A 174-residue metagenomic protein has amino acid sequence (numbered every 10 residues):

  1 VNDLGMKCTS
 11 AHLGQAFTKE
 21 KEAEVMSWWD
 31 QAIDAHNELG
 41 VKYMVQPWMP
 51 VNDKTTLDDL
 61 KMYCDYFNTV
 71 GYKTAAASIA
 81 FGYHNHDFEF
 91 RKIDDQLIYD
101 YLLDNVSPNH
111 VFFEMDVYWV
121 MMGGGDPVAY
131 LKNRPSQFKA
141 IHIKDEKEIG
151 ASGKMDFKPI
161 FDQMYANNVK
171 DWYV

Functional and structural regions predicted by a protein language model:
N2, N37, Y165-A166: Non-catalytic positions within long, well-ordered alpha-helices that form the structural scaffold/packing of enzyme
M6, V41, F138, V169-K170: A structural motif
K7, T18-F113: Active-site acidic/histidine proton-transfer and metal-coordination neighborhood in alpha/beta enzyme cores
T9-A11, M44, F113, I141 (+1 more regions): Hydrophobic residues within beta-strands of alpha/beta enzymes
H12, Y83-H84, W119, D171-Y173: Tryptophan-centric aromatic hotspots in well-structured domains and transmembrane helices
G14, P47, K144: Conserved residues at the C-terminal ends of beta-strands
T74-F161: Acidic/histidine-rich catalytic cores of soluble enzymes
K154-N167, D171-V174: H/E-rich (His + Asp/Glu) clusters that bind or coordinate divalent metals
